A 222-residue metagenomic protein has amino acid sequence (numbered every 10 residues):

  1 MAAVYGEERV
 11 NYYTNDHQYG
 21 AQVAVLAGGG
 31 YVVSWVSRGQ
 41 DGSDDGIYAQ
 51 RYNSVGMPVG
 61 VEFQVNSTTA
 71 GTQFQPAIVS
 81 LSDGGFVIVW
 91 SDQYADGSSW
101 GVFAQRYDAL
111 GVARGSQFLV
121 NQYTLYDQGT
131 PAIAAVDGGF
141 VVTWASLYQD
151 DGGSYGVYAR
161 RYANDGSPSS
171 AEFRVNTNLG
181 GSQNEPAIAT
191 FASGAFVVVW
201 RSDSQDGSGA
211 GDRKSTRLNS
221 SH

Functional and structural regions predicted by a protein language model:
M1-R217: Extracellular, repeat-based ectodomains that mediate carbohydrate processing or recognition
L218-H222: Positively charged, low-complexity/disordered segments
